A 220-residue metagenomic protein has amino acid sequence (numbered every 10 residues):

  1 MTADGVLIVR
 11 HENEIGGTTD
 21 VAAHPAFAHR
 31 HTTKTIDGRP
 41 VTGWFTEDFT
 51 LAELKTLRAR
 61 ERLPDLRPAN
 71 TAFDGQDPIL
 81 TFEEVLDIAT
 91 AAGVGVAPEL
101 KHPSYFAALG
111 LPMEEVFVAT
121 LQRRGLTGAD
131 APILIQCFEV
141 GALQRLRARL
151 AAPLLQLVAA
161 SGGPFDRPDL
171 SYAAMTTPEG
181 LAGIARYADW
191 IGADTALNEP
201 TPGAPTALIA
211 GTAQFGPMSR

Functional and structural regions predicted by a protein language model:
M1-R220: Phosphate-group recognition and catalysis centered on beta-loop-alpha active-site segments
